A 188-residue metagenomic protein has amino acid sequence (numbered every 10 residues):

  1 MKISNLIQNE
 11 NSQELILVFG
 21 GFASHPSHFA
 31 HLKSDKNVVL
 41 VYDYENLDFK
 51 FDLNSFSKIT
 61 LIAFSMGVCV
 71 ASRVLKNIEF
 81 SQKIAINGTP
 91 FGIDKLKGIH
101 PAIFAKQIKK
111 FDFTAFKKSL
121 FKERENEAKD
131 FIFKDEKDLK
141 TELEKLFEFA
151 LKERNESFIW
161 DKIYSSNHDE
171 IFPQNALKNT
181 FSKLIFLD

Functional and structural regions predicted by a protein language model:
K2-D48: Conserved HGGG/HGGXW glycine-rich cap/lid loop of the alpha/beta-hydrolase fold
L17-G21, F64, S165: The conserved beta1-alpha1 loop
I62-A71: Gly/Ala-rich beta-loop-alpha elbow adjacent to hydrolase catalytic centers
K76-K109, F133-A150: Flexible "cap/lid" loop of the alpha/beta hydrolase fold
I163-S165, D169: Short beta-strand/loop motif that positions the catalytic acidic residue of the alpha/beta-hydrolase fold
L177-D188: Catalytic histidine neighborhood in serine/cysteine hydrolases with alpha/beta-hydrolase-type architecture
